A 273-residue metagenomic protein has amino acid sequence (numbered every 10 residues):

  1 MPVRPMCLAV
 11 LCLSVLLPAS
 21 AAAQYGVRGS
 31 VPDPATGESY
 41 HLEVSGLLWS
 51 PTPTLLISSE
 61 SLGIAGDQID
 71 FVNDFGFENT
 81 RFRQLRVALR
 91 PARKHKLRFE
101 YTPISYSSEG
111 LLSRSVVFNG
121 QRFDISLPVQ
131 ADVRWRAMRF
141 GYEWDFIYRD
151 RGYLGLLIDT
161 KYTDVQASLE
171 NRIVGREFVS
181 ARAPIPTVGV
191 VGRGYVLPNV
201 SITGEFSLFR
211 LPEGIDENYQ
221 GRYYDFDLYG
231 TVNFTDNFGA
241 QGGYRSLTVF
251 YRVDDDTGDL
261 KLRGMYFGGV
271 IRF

Functional and structural regions predicted by a protein language model:
M1-E38: Cleavable N-terminal export/targeting peptides
A23-I104, G268, R272: Short glycine/proline- and aromatic-enriched beta-strand/turn motifs that initiate or cap beta-hairpins
Y40-L42, F71, R81-L85, R136-F140 (+5 more regions): Hydrophobic, lipid-facing positions within transmembrane beta-strands of outer-membrane proteins
V44-G46, L85-L89, F99, F140-W144 (+5 more regions): Residues on the lipid-exposed face of transmembrane beta-strands in outer-membrane beta-barrel proteins
S45-P51, T102-I104, D145, D159-T163 (+3 more regions): Outer-membrane beta-barrel pore domains and translocons
T54-T80, P103-R136, Y162-A183, P212-Y219 (+1 more regions): Extracellular/periplasm-exposed beta-strand and loop segments of Gram-negative cell-envelope proteins, dominated by
K94-L97, D150-G152, P198-I202, F234-A240: Repeated loop/turn-to-beta-strand initiation elements of outer-membrane beta-barrel proteins
Y224, T231-F273: Predominantly the C-terminal beta-signal and adjacent terminal strand-loop region of outer-membrane beta-barrel
